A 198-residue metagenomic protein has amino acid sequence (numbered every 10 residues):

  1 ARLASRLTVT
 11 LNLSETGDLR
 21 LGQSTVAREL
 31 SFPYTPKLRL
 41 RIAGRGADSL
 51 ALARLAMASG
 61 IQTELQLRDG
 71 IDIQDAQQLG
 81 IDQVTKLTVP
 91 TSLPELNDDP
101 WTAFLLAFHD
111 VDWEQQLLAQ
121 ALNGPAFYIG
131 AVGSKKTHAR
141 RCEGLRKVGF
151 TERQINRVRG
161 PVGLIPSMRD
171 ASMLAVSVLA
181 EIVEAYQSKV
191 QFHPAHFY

Functional and structural regions predicted by a protein language model:
A1-T85, D99-T102, E181-Y198: Segments forming oxygen-rich coordination pockets for charged ligands
G46-A47, D112, K136, R169: Residue-level detector of alpha-helix initiation sites
A53-L55, Q77-Q78, Q116-A119, C142-G144: Short amphipathic alpha-helical segments
L55-I61, Q120-N123, R146-V148: Short, solvent-exposed amphipathic alpha-helical segments in soluble enzyme and RNA/protein-processing domains
V89-P100: Short amphipathic alpha-helix with an adjacent loop that forms part of the alpha/beta core around
A107-H109, G133: Glycine-rich, N-terminal phosphate-binding loop of Rossmann-like dinucleotide-binding domains
W113-A126: Rossmann-fold NAD(P) dinucleotide-binding segment
F127, V132-Y198: Adenosine-phosphate binding glycine-rich loop
